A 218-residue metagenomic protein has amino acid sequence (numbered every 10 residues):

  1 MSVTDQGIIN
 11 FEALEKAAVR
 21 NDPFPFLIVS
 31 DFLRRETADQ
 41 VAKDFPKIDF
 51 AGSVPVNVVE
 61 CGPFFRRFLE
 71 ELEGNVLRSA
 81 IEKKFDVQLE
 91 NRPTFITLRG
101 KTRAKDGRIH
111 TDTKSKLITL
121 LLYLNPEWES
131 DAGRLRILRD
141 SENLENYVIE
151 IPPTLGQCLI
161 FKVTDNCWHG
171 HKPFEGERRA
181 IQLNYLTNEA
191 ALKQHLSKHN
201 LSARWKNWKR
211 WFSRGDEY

Functional and structural regions predicted by a protein language model:
V3-F85: Non-heme Fe(II)/2-oxoglutarate
P55-V58, T94-R99: Short linear loop/turn motifs
F64-E70, D106, N146-V148, W168-H169: Active-site rim elements
V87-E90, I109-T113, E127: Short, conserved, surface-exposed binding loops centered on an aromatic residue
V87-T97, D131-A132: A short coil-to-beta-strand element that immediately follows conserved catalytic motifs
R99-D112: Conserved short histidine dyad/triad with adjacent acidic residue
K114, P126, G133-Y218: Catalytic core of Fe(II)/2-oxoglutarate
I118-P126: Acidic, metal-ligating active-site segments
